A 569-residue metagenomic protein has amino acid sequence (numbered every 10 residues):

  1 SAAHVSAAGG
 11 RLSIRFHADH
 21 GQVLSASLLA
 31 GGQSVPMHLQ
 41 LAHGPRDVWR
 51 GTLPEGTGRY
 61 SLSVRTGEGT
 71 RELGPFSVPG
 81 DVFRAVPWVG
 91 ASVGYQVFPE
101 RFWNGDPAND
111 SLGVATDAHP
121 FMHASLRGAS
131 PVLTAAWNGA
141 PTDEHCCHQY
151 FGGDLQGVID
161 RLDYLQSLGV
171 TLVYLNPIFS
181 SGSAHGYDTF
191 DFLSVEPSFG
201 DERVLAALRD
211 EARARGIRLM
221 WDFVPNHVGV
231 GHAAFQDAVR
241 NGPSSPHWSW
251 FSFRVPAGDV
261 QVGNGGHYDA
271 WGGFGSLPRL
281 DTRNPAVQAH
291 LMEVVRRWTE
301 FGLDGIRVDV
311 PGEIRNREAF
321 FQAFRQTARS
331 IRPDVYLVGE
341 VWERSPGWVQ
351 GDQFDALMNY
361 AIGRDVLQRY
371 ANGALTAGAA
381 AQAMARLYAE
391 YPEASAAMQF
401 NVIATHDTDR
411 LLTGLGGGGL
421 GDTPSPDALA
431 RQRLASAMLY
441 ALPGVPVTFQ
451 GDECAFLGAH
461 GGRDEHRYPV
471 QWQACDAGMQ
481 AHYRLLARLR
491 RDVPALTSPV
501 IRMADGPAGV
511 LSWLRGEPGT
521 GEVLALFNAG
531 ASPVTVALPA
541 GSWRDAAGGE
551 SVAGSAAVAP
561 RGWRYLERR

Functional and structural regions predicted by a protein language model:
S1-G90, Y95-Q96: Glycan-association/targeting regions that enable binding to alpha-glucans and other polysaccharides
A3, M503-P539: Carbohydrate-binding surface patches
S13-D19, L24, A529-G541: Surface-exposed beta-strand/loop patches in extracellular or lumenal glycoproteins
V93, A553-R569: C-terminal beta-strand-rich structural cap/linker in extracellular carbohydrate-active enzymes
V97, L165, L175, F192 (+11 more regions): Conserved, mostly hydrophobic/aromatic
P99-L172, I178-F301, A319, A323-S330 (+1 more regions): Substrate-binding/active-site clefts of carbohydrate-active enzymes
A206-W221, N226-P246, E293-R296, D304-Q399 (+6 more regions): Active-site-proximal helices and loops of the catalytic beta/alpha 8
A394-S425: Active-site clefts of carbohydrate-active enzymes
